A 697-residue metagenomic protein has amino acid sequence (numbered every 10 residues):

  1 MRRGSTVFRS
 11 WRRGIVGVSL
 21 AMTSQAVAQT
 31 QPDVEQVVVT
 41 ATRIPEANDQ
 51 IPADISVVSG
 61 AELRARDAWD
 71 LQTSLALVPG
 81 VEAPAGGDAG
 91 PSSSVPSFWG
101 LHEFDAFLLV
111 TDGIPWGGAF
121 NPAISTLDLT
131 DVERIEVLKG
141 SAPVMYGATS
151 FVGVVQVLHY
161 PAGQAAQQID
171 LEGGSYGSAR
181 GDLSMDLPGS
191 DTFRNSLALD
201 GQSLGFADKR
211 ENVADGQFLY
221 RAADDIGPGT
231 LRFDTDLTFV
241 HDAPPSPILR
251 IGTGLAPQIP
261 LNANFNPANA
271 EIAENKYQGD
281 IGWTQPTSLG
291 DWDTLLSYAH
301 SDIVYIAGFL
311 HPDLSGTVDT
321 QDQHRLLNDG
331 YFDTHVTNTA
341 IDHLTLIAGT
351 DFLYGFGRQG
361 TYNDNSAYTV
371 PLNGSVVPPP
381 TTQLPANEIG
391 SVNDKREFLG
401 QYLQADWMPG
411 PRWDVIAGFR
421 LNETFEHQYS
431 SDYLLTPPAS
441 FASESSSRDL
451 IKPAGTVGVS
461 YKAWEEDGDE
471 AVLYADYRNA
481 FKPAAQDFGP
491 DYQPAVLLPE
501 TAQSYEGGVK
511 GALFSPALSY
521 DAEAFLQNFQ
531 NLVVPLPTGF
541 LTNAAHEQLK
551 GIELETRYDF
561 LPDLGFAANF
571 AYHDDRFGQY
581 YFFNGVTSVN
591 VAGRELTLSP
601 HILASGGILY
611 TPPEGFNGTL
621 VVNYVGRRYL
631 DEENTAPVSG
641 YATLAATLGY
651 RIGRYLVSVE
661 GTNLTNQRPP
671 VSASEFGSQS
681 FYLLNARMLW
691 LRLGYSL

Functional and structural regions predicted by a protein language model:
T40, Q72, A76-I114, E133: Extracytoplasmic beta-strand/coil segments of soluble accessory domains associated with Gram-negative outer-membrane
L71-S74, S94-S97, L109-V110, S125 (+4 more regions): N-terminal periplasmic accessory domains that precede and gate Gram-negative outer-membrane beta-barrel machines
I114-K139, V157-Y160, I251-T253: Short acidic/polar hinge/loop motifs at secondary-structure boundaries that mediate gating or recognition
S175-S203, D208-P245, N269-W292, L296-Y298 (+2 more regions): Transmembrane beta-barrel wall of Gram-negative outer-membrane proteins
L183, G282, P286-F309, K462-E466 (+4 more regions): Membrane-embedded beta-barrel scaffold of Gram-negative outer-membrane proteins
T337-L353, G390-Q527, L561, A571 (+2 more regions): Structural signature of Gram-negative outer-membrane beta-barrels, strongest in the C-terminal barrel of TonB-dependent
T339, M408-V415, E423-T424, A517 (+4 more regions): Gram-negative outer-membrane beta-barrel transporters
P613, N623-D631, G649-L697: C-terminal beta-signal and adjacent terminal beta-strands/loops of Gram-negative outer-membrane beta-barrel proteins
